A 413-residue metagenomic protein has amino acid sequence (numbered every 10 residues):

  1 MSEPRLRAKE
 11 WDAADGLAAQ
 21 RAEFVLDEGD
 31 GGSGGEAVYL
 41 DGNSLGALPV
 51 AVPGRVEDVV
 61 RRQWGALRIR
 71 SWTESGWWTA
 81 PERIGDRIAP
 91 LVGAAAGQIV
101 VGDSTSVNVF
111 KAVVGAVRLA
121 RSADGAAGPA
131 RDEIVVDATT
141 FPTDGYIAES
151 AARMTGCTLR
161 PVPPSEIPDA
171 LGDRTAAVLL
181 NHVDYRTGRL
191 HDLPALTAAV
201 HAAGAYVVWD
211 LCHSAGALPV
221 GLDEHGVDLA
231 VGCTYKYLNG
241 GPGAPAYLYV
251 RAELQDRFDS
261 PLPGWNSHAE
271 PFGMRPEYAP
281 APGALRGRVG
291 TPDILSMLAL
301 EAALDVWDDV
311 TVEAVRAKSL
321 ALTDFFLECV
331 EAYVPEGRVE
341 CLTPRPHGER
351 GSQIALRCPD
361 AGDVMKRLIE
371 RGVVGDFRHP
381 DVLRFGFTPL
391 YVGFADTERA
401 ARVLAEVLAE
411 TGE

Functional and structural regions predicted by a protein language model:
M1-E413: Pyridoxal 5′-phosphate
